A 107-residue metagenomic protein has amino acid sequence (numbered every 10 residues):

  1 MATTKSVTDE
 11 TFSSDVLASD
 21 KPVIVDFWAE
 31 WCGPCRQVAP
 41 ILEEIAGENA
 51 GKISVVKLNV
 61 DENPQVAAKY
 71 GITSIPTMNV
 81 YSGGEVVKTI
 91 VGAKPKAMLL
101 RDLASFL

Functional and structural regions predicted by a protein language model:
T3, T8, W28, S54-V56: Conserved Rossmann-like nucleotide-binding pocket used by diverse enzymes that bind dinucleotide cofactors
T4-V23, P64: A short beta-strand-turn-helix
D20-K21, F27-W31, S74: Short pre-active-site segment immediately N-terminal to redox-active cysteine/selenocysteine motifs in thiol-based
D20-P22, Q37-L58: Conserved helix-turn-beta segment immediately C-terminal to the redox Cys motif in thioredoxin-like folds
F27-I41: Conserved redox-active cysteine motifs that mediate thiol-disulfide chemistry, especially di-cysteine Cys-X(1-2)-Cys
V60-V66: Structural microenvironment flanking redox-active thiols in thiol-disulfide oxidoreductases
V80-L107: Non-catalytic, surface beta->alpha helical segment in thiol-disulfide oxidoreductase systems
